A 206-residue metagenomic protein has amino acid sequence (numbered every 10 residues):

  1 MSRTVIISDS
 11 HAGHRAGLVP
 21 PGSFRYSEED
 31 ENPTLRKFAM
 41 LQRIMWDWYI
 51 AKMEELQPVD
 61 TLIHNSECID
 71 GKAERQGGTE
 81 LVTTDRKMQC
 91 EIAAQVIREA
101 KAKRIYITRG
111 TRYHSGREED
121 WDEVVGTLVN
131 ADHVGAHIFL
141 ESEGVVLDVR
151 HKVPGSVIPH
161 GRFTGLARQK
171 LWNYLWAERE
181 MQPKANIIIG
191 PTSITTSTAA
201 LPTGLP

Functional and structural regions predicted by a protein language model:
M1-M88: N-terminal active-site segment of His-dependent metallophosphoesterases
M1-V5, L18, F139-D148, P202-G204: Beta-strand-turn-beta hairpins that frame and shape the catalytic cleft of phosphate-ester-processing enzymes
T4-I6, L62-H64, I107, D148 (+1 more regions): Residue-level marker for buried hydrophobic side chains located in beta-strands that build the well-ordered beta-sheet
S8-H11, S66-I69, G110-Y113, K152-P154 (+1 more regions): Active-site metal-binding loops of divalent metal-dependent hydrolases
G13-R15, D70-E74, H114-E118, V157-I158 (+1 more regions): Short catalytic/ligand-binding loop motif for oxyanion handling, primarily in non-cytosolic enzymes, centered on
Q42, I69-H133: Active-site neighborhood of divalent metal-dependent phosphoester bond hydrolases
K52-D60, I92-Y106, M181-N186: A structural motif corresponding to the C-terminal end of an alpha-helix and its immediate exit/capping segment
V146-P206: Conserved beta-sheet core of the metallophosphoesterase superfamily
